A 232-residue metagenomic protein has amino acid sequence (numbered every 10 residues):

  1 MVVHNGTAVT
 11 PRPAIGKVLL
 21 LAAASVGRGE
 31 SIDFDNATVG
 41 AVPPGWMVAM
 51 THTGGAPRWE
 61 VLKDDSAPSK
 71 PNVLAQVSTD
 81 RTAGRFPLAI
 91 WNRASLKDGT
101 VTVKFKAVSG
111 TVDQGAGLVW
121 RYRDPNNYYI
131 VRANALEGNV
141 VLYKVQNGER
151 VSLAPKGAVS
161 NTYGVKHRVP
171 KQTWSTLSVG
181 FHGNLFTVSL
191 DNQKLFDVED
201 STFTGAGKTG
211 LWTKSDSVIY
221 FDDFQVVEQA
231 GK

Functional and structural regions predicted by a protein language model:
V26-H52, K232: Extracellular carbohydrate-recognition regions
S31-D33, F203-K232: Ligand-recognition surfaces built from glycine- and aromatic
V39, Q76-R150: Secretory/extracellular carbohydrate-interaction modules and structurally similar beta-sandwich "look-alikes"
A41-A75, T82-R85: Extracellular glycan-recognition surfaces and repeat-rich motifs
P87-A94, Y163-V169, G210: Beta-strand-rich interaction surfaces with strong enrichment in secreted/lumenal proteins
G148-T176: Short, aromatic/His-centered strand-loop micro-motif at the edge of beta-sheets
T173-T187: Localized edge beta-strand/strand-to-loop motifs within extracellular or lumenal beta-rich domains
N184, S189-K208: Short, solvent-exposed beta-strand-to-loop segments that form ligand-recognition rims of beta-rich domains
